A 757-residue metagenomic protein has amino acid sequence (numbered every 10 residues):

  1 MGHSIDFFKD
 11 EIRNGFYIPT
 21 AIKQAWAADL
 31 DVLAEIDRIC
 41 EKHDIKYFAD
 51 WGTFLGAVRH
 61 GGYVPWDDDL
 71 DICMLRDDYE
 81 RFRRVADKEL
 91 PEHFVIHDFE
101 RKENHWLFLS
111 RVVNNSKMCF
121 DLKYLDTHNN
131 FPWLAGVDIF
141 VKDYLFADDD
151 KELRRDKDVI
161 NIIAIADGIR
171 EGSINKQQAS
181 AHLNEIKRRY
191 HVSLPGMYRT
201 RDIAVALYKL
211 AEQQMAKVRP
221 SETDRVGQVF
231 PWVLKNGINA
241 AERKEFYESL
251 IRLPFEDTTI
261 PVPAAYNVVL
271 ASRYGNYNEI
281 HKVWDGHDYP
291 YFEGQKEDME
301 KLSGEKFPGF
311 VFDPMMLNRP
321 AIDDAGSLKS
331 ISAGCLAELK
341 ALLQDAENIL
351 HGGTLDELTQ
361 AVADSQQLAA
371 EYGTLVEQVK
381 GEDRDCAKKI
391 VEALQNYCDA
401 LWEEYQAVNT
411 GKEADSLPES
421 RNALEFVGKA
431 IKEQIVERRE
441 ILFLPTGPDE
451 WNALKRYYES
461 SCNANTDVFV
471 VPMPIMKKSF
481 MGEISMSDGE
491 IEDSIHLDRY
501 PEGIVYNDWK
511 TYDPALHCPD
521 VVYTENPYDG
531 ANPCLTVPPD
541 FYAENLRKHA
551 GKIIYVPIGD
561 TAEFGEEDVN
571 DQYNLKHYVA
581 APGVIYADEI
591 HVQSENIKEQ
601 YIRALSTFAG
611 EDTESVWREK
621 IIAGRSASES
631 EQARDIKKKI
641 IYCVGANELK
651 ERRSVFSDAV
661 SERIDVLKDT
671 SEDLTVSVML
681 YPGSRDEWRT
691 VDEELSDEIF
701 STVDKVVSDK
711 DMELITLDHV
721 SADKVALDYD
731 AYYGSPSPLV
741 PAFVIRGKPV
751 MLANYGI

Functional and structural regions predicted by a protein language model:
M1-K9, R13-F16, R170, I174-I186 (+5 more regions): Non-catalytic N-terminal targeting/anchoring module and adjacent flexible stem/linker that precedes the structured
F7-E11, Y17-H43, A86-Y274, I280-N318: Conserved catalytic core of two-metal-ion nucleotidyltransferases
I18-A27, V64-C73, E648-R652: The substrate-binding groove and active-site-proximal loops of carbohydrate-active enzymes, especially glycoside
D37-L70, M74, Y79-E80, E245: Active-site nucleotide-donor binding segment shared across nucleotidyl transfer reactions
E440-G624: Active-site and donor-binding regions of nucleotide-sugar-utilizing enzymes
S460-C462, K620-V703: Conserved catalytic-core segment of nucleotide-activated headgroup transferases in glycan assembly
D711-D718: Active-site donor-binding acidic/aromatic loop of nucleotide-activated sugar and phosphosugar transferases involved
D718-G756: A donor-sugar binding/catalytic signature common to diverse glycosyltransferases and related nucleotide-sugar
